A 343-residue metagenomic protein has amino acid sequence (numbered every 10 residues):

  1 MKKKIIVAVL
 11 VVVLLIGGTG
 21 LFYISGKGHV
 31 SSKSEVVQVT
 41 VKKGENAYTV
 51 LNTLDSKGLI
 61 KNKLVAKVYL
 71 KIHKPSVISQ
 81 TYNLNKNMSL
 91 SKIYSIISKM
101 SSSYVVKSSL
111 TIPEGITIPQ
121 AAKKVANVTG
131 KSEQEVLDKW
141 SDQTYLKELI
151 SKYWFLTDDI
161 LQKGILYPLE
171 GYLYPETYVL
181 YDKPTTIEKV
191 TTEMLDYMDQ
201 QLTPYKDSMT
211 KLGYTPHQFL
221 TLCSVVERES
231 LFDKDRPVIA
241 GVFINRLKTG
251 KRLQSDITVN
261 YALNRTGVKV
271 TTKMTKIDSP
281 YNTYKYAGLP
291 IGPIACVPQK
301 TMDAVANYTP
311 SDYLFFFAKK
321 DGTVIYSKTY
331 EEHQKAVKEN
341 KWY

Functional and structural regions predicted by a protein language model:
M1, V7-V9, N127, E133-Q134: Polar low-complexity intrinsically disordered regions
M1-K2, H333: Hydrophobic, aromatic-rich alpha-helical transmembrane segments and their membrane-interface anchor motifs
K2-V36: N-terminal type II signal-anchor transmembrane helix that functions as the membrane-insertion/stop-transfer segment
V7-A8, S34, Y48, T203 (+1 more regions): Generic hydrophobic-segment detector
V11-L14, Q38, D207, F316: N-terminal hydrophobic or amphipathic segments with adjacent small-residue motifs that include Sec signal peptides
H29-Y197: Signal peptide-directed extracytoplasmic domains
T111, K123-K131, Y145-Y343: Bacterial extracytoplasmic/cell-wall-associated proteins, especially those involved in peptidoglycan
